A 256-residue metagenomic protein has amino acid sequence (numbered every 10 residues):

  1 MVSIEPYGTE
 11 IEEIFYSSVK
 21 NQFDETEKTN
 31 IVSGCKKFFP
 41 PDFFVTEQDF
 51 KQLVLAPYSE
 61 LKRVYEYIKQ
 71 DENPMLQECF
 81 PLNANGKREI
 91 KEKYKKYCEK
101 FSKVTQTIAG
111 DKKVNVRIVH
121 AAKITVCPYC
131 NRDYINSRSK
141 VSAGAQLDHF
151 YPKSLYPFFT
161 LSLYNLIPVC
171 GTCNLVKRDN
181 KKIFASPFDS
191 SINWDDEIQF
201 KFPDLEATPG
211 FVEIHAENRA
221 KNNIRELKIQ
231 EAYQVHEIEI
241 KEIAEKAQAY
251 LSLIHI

Functional and structural regions predicted by a protein language model:
V2-T107: N-terminal accessory alpha/beta regions
S102-N115, D148-L155: Short Cys/His-rich Zn2+-coordinating modules
K113-I124, K153-L163: Short, charged/polar micro-motifs that form catalytic or ligand-binding hotspots
V116-G144, C170: Short cysteine-rich loop/turn motifs with clustered Cys
R132-N165, D179-S186, S190-I198: Histidine-centered nuclease catalytic patch
N165-V176: Aromatic- and glycine-enriched beta-alpha-beta binding-site module
K181-S252: Helix-loop elements that line ligand-binding/catalytic pockets
I254-I256: Conserved small/polar residues in nucleotide/adenosyl-binding loops
